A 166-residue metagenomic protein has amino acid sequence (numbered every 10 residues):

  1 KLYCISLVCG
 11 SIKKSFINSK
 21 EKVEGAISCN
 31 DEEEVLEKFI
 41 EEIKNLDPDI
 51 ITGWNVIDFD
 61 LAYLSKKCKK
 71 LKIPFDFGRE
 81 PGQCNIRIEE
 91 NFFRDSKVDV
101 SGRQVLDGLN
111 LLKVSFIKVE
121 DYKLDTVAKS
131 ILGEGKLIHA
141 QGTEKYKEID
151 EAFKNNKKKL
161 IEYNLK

Functional and structural regions predicted by a protein language model:
K1-I50: Conserved RNase H-like, two-metal-ion catalytic cores of nucleic-acid enzymes
Y3, T52, G102-Q104: Structural beta-strand/beta-sheet cores of well-ordered domains, especially the beta-sheet scaffolds that support
C9, I57, N110-L112: Short, flexible loop/turn elements at secondary-structure junctions
S15, K22-N30, D47, L61 (+2 more regions): Active-site-proximal helix-loop-helix substrate-binding element of RNase H-like nuclease domains
T52-L61: Acidic, metal-coordinating catalytic cores used for nucleic-acid/nucleotide bond scission and strand-transfer chemistry
